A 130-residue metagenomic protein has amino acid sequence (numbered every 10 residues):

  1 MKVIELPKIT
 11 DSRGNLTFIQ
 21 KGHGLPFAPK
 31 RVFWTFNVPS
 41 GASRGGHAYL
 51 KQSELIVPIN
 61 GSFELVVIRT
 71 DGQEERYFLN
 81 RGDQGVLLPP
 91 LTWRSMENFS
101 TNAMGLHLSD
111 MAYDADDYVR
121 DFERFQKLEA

Functional and structural regions predicted by a protein language model:
M1-Q84, E97, T101-M104, L108 (+1 more regions): Non-catalytic, conserved peripheral segments adjacent to functional cores
G82-T92: Conserved SET/PR-domain catalytic core that frames the SAM/AdoMet-binding pocket
